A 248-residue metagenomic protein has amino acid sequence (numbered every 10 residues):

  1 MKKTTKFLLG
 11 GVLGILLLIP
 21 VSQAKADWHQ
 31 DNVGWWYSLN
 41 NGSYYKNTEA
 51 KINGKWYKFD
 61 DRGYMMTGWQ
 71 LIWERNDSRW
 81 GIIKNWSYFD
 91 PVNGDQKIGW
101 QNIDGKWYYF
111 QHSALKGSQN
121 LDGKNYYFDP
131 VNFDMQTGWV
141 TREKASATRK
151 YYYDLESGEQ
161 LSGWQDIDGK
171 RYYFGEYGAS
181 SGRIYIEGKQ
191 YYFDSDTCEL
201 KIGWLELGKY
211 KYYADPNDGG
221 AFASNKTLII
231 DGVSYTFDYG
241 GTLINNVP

Functional and structural regions predicted by a protein language model:
K2-P248: Extracellular adhesion/carbohydrate-binding repeat motifs centered on closely spaced tryptophans
